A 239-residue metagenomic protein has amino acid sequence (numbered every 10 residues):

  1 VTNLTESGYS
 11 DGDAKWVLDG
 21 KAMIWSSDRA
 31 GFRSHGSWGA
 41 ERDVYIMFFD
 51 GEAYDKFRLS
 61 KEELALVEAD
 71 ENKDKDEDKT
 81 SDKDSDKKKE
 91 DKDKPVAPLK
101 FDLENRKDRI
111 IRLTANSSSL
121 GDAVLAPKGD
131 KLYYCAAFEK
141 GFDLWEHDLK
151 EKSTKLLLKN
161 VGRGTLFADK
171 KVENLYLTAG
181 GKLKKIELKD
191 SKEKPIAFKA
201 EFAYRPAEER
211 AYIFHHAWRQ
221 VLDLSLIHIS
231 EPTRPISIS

Functional and structural regions predicted by a protein language model:
V1, T5-D13, D19-D91, A136-D143 (+2 more regions): A flexible loop/linker signature enriched in serine peptidases of the S9 family
S7-D11, S117-L120, N160-T165: Short coil/turn segments at the loop-to-beta-strand junctions that recur within blades of beta-propeller repeat folds
L18-D19, P127-K128, K170-K171: Residue-level detector of Asp-centered blade-edge/turn motifs that repeat once per structural unit in beta-propeller
M23, L132, N174-L175: Hydrophobic beta-strand positions that form the internal "hydrophobic ladder" of WD40/Gbeta-like beta-propeller blades
D50, L149-K150, L188-S191: Short loop/turn segments that connect beta-strands within beta-propeller blades
L99-S117: A short helix->beta-strand "capping" segment at the edge of beta-propeller domains
H228-S239: Single conserved hydrophobic/aromatic residue that forms the stacking wall/gate of nucleotide- or nucleobase-binding
